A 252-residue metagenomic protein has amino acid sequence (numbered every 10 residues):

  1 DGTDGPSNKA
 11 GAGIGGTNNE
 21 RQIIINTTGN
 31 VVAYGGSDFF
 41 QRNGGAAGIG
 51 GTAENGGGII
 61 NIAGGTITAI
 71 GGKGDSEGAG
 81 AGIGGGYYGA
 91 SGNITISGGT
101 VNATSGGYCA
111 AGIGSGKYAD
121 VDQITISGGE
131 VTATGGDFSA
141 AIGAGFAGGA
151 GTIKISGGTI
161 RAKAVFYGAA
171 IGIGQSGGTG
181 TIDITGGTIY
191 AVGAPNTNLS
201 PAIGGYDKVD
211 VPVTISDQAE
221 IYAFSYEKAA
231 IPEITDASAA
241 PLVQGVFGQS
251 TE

Functional and structural regions predicted by a protein language model:
D1-G44, G48-E77, I83-S105, I113-G135 (+4 more regions): Surface-exposed loop/turn motifs in large extracellular/passenger domains
L199: Active-site-proximal C-terminal subdomain of hydrolase catalytic domains
